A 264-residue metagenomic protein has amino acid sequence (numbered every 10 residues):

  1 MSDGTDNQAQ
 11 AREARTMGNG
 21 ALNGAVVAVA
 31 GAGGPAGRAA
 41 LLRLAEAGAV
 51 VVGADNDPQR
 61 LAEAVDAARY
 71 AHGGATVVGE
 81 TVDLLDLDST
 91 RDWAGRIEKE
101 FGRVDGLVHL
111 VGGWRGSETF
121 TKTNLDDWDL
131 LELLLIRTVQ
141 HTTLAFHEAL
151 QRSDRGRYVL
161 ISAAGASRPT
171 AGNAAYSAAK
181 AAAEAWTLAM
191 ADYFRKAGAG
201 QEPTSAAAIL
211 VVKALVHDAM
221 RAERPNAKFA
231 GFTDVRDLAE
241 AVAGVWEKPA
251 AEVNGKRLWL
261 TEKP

Functional and structural regions predicted by a protein language model:
N7, R12, Q201-V211, H217-D218 (+1 more regions): C-terminal helical subdomain
R15-V52: Canonical Rossmann dinucleotide-binding motif of NAD(H)/NADP(H)-dependent dehydrogenases/reductases, specifically
A30, V104-G112, L135, L160 (+1 more regions): Rossmann-fold scaffold of SDR-type NAD(P)-dependent oxidoreductases
A49-E63: Conserved glycine-rich Rossmann-like NAD(P)H-binding loop of the short-chain dehydrogenase/reductase
D86, R91, G112-D129, G172-A175: Conserved mid-core segment of classical short-chain dehydrogenase/reductases
G95, K99, L133-D154, A191-D192 (+1 more regions): Amphipathic alpha-helical dimer-interface segment in Rossmann-like NAD(P)H-dependent oxidoreductases
T121-Q140, V159, A183: Catalytic Tyr-X3-Lys loop
Q151-E202, A214: Catalytic loop of short-chain dehydrogenase/reductase
